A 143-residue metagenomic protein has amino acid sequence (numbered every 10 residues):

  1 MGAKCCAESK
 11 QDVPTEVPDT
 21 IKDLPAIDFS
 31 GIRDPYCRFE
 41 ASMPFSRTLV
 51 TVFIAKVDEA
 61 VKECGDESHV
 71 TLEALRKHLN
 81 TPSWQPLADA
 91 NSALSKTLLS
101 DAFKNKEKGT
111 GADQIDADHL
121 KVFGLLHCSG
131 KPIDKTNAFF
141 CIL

Functional and structural regions predicted by a protein language model:
M1-T15: PEST-like, low-complexity acidic/proline-rich intrinsically disordered segments, predominantly at protein N-termini
V17-E59: Long, low-complexity, serine/proline/glycine-rich intrinsically disordered regulatory regions that flank/link signaling
S42-L125, K135-L143: Primarily EF-hand calcium-binding motifs
G130-D134: Short pre-active-site segment immediately N-terminal to the catalytic Zn-binding motif
